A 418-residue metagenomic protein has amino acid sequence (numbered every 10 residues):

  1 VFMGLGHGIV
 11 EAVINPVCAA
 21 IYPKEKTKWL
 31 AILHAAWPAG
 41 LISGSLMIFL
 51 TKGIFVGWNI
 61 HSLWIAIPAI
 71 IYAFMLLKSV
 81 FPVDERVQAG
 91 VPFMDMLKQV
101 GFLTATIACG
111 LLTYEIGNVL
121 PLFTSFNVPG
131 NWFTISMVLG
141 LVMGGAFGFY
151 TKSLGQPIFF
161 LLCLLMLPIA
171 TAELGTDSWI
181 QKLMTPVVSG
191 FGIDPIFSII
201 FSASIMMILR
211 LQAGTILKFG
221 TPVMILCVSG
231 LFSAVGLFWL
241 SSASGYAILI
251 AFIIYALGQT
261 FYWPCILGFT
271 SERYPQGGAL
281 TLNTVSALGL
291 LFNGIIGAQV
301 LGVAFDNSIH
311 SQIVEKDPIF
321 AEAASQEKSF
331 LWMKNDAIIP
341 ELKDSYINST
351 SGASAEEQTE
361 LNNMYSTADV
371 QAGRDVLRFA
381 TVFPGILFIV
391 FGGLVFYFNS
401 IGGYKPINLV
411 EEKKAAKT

Functional and structural regions predicted by a protein language model:
F2-A35: Cytoplasmic helix-loop-helix junction between adjacent transmembrane helices in 12-TM secondary transporters
G4-A12, I42, L174, A256-P264 (+1 more regions): Small-residue-rich segments within alpha-helical transmembrane domains of MFS-like 12-TM solute carriers
K24, I32-G140: Helix-loop-helix hairpin linking two adjacent transmembrane segments in secondary transporters
E25-I48, K52, L282-D306: Glycine-rich segments within core transmembrane alpha-helices of 12-TM secondary carriers
V100-S136, F147-I200, G294-A304: Extracytoplasmic gate region of multi-pass secondary transporters
L209-P222: Helix-to-loop junctions at the C-terminal end of transmembrane segments in multipass secondary transporters
M224-F238: Structural signature of the two symmetry-related core transmembrane helices
V300-T381, A416-T418: Low-complexity, proline/glycine-enriched hydrophobic segments characteristic of transmembrane helices
